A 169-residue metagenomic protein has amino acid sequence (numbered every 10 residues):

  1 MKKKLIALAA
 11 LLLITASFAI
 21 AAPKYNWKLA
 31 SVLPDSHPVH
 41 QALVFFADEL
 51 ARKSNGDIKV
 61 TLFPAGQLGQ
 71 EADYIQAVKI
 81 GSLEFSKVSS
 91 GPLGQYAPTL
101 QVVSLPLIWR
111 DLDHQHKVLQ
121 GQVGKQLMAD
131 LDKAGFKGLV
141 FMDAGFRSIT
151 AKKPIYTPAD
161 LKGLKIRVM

Functional and structural regions predicted by a protein language model:
M1-K4: Positively charged n-region of N-terminal signal peptides that target proteins for export
L8-S17: Bacterial N-terminal signal peptides
A19-S31, A51-K59, D132, P154-K165: Immediate post-signal peptide segment of exported/extracytoplasmic ligand-binding proteins
K28-F45, A65-G69: Extracytoplasmic "Venus flytrap"
D48, K79, E84, S89-M169: Contiguous mixed-secondary-structure segments that line small-molecule binding/active-site clefts of soluble domains
D48-E49, K53, G66: Extracytoplasmic/periplasmic ligand-capture domains
V60-L62, G138: Generic structural signal for residues in well-ordered beta-strands
F63-Q76, M169: Short helix-initiation/N-cap motifs at beta->coil->alpha
